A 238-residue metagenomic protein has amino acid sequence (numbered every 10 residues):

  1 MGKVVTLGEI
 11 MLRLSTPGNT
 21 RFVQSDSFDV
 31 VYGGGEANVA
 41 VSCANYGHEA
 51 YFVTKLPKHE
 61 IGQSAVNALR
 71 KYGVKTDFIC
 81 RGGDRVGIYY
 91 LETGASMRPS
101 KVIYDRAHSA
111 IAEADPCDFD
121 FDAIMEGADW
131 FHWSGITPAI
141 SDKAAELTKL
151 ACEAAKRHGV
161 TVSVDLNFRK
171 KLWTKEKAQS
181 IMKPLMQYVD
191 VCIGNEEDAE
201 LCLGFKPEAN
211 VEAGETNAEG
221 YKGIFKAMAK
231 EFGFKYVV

Functional and structural regions predicted by a protein language model:
M1-K75, A95-M97, A114-P116: Glycine-rich phosphate/adenosyl-contacting loop at the front of the ribokinase-like
A44, R70, K149, E153-R157 (+1 more regions): Anion (oxyanion) recognition and catalysis
E49-G135: Conserved N-terminal subdomain of the carbohydrate kinase-like
A50, T76, G159-S163, I193: Hydrophobic beta-strand scaffold residues
A107, I136, N167-K171, E197-D198: Active-site beta-loop-alpha junctions enriched in small/polar residues
W130, T161-S163, V191, Y236: Structural preference for beta-strand elements that scaffold enzyme active sites
A154-T161, F232-K235: A short helix->loop->beta-strand "cap" motif at the edges of active sites that frequently abuts
L172-V238: Conserved phosphate/ATP/ADP-binding segment of small-molecule kinases
